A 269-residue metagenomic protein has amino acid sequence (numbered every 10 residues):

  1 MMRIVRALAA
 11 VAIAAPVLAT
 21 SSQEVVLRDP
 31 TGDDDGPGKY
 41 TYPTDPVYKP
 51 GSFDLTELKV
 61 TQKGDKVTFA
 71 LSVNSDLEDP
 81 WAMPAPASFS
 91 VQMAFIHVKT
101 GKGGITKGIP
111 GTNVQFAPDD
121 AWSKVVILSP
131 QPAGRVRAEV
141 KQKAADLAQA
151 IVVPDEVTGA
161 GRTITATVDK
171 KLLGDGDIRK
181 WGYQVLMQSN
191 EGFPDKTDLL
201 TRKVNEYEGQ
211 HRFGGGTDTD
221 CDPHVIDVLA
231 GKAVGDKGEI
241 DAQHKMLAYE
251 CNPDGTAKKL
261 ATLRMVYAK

Functional and structural regions predicted by a protein language model:
M2-L18: Secretory targeting and sorting signals
T20-T44: N-terminal low-complexity, Pro/Thr/Ser-rich intrinsically disordered segments that act as propeptides or flexible
S21-L27, K99-N113, G174-K269: Acidic/polar low-complexity flexible segments
Q23-E24, Y42-Q131, T262-K269: Surface-exposed, glycine/proline- and aromatic-rich loop segments on solvent-exposed faces across compartments
S52-T56, P80, A150-I151, T167-K171: Short alpha-helical segments and helix-capping/turn motifs at coil-helix boundaries
V73-S75, K170-L172, M187: Short, flexible loop/turn elements at secondary-structure junctions
P118-G161: Extended, solvent-exposed segments with strong compositional bias
T158-I178: Localized edge beta-strand/strand-to-loop motifs within extracellular or lumenal beta-rich domains
